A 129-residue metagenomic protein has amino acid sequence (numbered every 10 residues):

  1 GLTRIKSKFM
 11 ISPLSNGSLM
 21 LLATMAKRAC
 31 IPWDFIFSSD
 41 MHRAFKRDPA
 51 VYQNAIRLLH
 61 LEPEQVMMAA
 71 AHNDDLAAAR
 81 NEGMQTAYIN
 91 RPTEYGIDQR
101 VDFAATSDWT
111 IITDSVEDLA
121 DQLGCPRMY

Functional and structural regions predicted by a protein language model:
G1-K8: Catalytic-core regions built around general acid/base machinery
T3, L14-Y129: Asp-based, Mg2+/Mn2+-dependent phosphohydrolase catalytic module
